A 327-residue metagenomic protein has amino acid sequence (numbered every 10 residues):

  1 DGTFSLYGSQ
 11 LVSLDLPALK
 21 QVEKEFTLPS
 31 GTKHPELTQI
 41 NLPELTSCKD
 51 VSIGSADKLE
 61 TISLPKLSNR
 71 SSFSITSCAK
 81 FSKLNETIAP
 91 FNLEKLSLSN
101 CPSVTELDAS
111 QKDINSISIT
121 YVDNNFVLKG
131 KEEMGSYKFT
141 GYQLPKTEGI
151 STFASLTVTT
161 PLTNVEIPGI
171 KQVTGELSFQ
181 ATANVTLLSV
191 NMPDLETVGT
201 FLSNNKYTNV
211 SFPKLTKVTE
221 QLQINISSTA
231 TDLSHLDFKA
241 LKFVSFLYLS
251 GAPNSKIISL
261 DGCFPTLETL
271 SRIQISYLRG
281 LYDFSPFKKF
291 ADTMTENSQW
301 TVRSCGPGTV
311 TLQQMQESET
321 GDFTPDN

Functional and structural regions predicted by a protein language model:
D1-V12, A18-T38, E44-L59, L64-F81 (+9 more regions): Concave beta-strand-loop units of leucine-rich repeat
